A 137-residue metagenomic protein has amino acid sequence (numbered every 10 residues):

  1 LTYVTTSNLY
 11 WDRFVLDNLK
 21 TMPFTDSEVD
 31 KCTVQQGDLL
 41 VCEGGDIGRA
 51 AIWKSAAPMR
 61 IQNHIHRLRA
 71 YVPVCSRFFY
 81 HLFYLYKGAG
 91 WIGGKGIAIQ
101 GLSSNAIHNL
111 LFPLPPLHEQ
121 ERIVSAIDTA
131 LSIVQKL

Functional and structural regions predicted by a protein language model:
T2, S7-Q36, I61: Sequence-specific dsDNA recognition surfaces
Y3, A50, I65-R67: Conserved hydrophobic/aromatic beta-strand scaffold that supports enzyme active sites
L9-D17, Q36, K54-P58, I65-L114: Basic, amphipathic alpha-helical recognition segments used for DNA target recognition
V41-C42: A generic structural signal for residues embedded in beta-strands
G45-R49: Short, charged beta-turn/beta-strand-edge "cap" motif at the junction between a beta-strand and an adjacent loop
I52, I61, I65, I99 (+2 more regions): Hydrophobic aliphatic residue packing
N109-L137: Amphipathic alpha-helical coiled-coil/heptad-repeat segments
